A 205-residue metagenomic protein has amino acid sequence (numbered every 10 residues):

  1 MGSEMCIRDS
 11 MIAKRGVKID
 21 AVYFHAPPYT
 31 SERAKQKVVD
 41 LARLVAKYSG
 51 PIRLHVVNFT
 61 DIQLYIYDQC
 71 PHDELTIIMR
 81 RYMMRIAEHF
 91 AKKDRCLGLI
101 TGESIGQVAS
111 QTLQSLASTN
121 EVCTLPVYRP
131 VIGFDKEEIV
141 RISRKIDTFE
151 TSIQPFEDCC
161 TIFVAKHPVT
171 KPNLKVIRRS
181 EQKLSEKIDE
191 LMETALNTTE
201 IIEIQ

Functional and structural regions predicted by a protein language model:
G2-I7: Short, small-residue-biased leader/transition segments that mark boundaries at the very start of proteins
R8-A26, T30-K37: Phosphate-binding active sites in nucleotide-utilizing proteins
V22-F24, V57-T60, T101-G102, P130 (+2 more regions): Generic beta-strand/beta-sheet core signal
L41-D68, D158: A conserved beta-strand->alpha-helix junction
Q63, Q69-R141, K145-I146, L191-E203: Active-site adenylate/phosphate-handling loop in enzymes that bind or generate adenylated species
D147-P155: A short alpha-helix-loop-beta-strand transition element characteristic of N-terminal alpha/beta dinucleotide-binding
Q154-Q205: The feature marks non-catalytic terminal segments
